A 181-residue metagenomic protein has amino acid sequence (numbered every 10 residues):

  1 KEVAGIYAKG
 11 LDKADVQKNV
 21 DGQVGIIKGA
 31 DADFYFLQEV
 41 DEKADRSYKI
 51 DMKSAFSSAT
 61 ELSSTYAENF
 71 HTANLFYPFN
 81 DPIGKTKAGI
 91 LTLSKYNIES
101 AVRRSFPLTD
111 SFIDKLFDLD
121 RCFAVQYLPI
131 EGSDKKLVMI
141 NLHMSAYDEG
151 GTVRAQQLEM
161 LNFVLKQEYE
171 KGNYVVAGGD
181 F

Functional and structural regions predicted by a protein language model:
K1, G22-K49, L93, Q126-L128 (+2 more regions): Active-site beta-strand/loop signature of hydrolases that rely on acidic residues for catalysis
K1-G10, V102-R104, V125, K136-S145: Active-site-proximal beta-strand elements of phosphoester/diester hydrolases
K1-Y77, G84-K87: N-terminal, active-site-proximal structural segment of metallo-dependent hydrolase catalytic domains
I6-D12, V40-E42, F106-L116, M144-T152: Surface-exposed cleft-lining segments at the edges of enzyme active sites
V40-A44, F70-N74, I98-E99, L108 (+2 more regions): Solvent-exposed loop/turn segments at secondary-structure junctions within structured extracellular/periplasmic domains
S57-E61, G84-A101, L128-P129: Conserved beta strand-loop-helix elements of the APE1-like EEP
Y96-K135: Active-site catalytic loop in hydrolytic enzyme cores
F117-L119, L128-A155, E159: Metal-dependent phosphoester/phosphodiester hydrolase catalytic core
